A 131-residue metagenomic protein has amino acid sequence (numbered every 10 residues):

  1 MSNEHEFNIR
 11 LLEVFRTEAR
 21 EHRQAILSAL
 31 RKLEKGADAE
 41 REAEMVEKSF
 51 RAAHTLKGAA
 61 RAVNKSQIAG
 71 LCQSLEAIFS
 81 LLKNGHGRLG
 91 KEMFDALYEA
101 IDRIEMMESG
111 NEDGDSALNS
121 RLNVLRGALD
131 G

Functional and structural regions predicted by a protein language model:
M1-G131: Non-catalytic helical tethers at domain boundaries
